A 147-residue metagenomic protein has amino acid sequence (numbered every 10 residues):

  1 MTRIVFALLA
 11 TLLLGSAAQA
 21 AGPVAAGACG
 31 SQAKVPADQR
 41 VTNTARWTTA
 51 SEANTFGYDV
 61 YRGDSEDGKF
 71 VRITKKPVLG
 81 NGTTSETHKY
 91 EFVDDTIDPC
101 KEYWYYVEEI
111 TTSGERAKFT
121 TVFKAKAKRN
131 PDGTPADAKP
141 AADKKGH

Functional and structural regions predicted by a protein language model:
M1-F6: Bacterial N-terminal signal peptides that target proteins for export
A7-S16: Bacterial N-terminal signal peptides
T11, P36-D38, S51, T83-S85 (+1 more regions): Sterically constrained small-residue positions within well-ordered secondary structures of folded domains
A20-F56, G114-H147: Pro/Thr/Ser/Gly-rich low-complexity, intrinsically disordered linker/stalk tracts
T42-R46, K89-E91, E102: Intrinsic-disorder/low-complexity, polar/charged segments enriched in Ser/Thr/Lys/Arg/Asp/Glu/Gln
G57-C100, T112, K118: Recognizes extended acidic, P/S/T-rich segments that occur within or adjacent to Ig-like beta-sandwich modules
Y105-Y106: Hydrophobic beta-strand segments within extracellular beta-sandwich modules
